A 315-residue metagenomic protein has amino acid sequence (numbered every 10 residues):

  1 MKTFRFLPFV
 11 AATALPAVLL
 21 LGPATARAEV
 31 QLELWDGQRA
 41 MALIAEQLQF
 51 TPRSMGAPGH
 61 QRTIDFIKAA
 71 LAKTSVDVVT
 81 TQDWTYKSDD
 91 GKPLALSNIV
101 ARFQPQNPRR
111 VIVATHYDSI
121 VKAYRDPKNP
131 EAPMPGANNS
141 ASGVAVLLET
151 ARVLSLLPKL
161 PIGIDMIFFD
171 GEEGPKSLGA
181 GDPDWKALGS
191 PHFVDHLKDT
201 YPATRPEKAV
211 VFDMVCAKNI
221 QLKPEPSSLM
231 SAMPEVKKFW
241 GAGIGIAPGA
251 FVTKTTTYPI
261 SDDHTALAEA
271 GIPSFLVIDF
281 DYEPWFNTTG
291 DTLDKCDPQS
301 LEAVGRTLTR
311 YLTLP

Functional and structural regions predicted by a protein language model:
V10-G22: Bacterial N-terminal signal peptides
A24-A28: Sec/Tat signal peptide C-region and signal peptidase I cleavage site
V30-L34, L48-G59, Y86-D90, N129-A141 (+5 more regions): Second-shell loop/turn segments in exported
L34, K208, V215-P315: Active-site-adjacent substrate-binding region of metalloamidase/peptidase-like peptide-processing proteins
R39-E46, R62-A70, S142-E149, G163 (+7 more regions): Extracytoplasmic/secreted proteins, especially bacterial periplasmic and envelope-associated proteins
L43-Q106: A non-catalytic alpha/beta surface segment that caps or lines the substrate-entry region of metallo-dependent hydrolase
R53-M55, T85-S88, Q106-N107, Y117-V121 (+5 more regions): Solvent-exposed loop/turn segments at secondary-structure junctions within structured extracellular/periplasmic domains
E131-P234: Acidic/histidine-rich catalytic neighborhood of metal-dependent amide-processing enzymes
